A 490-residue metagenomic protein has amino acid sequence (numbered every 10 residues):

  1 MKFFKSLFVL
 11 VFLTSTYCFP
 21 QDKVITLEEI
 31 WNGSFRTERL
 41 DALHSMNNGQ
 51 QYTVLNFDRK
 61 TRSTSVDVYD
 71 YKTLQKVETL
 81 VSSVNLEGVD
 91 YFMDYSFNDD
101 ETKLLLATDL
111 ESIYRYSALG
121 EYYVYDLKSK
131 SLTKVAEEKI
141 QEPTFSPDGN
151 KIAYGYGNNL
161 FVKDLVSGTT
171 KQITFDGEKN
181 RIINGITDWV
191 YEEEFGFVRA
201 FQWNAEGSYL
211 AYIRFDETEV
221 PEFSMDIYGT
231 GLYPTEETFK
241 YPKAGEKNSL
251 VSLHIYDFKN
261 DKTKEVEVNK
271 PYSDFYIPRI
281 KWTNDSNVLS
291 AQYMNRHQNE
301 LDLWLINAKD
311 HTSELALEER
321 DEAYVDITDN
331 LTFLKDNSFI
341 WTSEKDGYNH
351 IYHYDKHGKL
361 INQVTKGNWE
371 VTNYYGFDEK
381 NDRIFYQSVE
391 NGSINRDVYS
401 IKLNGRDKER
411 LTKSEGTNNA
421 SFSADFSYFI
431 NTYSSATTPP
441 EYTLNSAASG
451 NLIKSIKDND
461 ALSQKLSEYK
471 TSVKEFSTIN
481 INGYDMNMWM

Functional and structural regions predicted by a protein language model:
M1-K23: Bacterial Sec-dependent N-terminal signal peptides
F8-V11, T169, Y484: A periodicity- and composition-biased signal for non-globular, repetitive helical segments
P20-F422, S427-Y428, A436-P440, L444 (+1 more regions): Beta-propeller folds
A447-G450: Short loop/turn segments immediately following beta-strands, especially the blade-tip and inter-blade linker loops
I456-M490: N-terminal cap/lid segment of alpha/beta-hydrolase-fold proteins
